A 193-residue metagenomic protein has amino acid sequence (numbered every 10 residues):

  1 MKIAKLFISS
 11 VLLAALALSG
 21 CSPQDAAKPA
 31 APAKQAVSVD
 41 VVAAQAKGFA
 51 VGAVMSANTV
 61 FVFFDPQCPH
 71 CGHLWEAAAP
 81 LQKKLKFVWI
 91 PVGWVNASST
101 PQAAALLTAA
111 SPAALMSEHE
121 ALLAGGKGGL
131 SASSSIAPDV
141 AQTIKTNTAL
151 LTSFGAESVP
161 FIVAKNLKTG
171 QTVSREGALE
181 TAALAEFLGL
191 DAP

Functional and structural regions predicted by a protein language model:
K2-K5, L12-S99, S135-S158, N166 (+1 more regions): Extracytoplasmic thiol/disulfide redox context detector
I90, G128-G129, V173, L184: Charge-rich, low-complexity amphipathic helices in intrinsically disordered tails/linkers adjacent to domains
A97-Q142: Conserved segment of the thioredoxin-like fold in thiol-based oxidoreductases
L106, R175-E176: Short acidic-hydrophobic, aromatic-tinged amphipathic segments that line or gate anion-handling sites
A124-L130, G155-V163: Hydrophobic transmembrane alpha-helix bundles
P160-S174: A short, hydrophobic beta-strand/beta-hairpin element that forms part of a small beta-sheet core
